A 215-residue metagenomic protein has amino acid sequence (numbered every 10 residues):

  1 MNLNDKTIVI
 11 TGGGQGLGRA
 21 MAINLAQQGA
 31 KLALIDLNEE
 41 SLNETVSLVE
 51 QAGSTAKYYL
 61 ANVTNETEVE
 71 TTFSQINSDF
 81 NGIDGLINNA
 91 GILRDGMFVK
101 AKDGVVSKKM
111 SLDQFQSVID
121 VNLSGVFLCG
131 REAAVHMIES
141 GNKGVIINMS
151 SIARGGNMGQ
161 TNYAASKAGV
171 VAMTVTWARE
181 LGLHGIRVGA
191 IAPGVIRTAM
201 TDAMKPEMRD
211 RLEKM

Functional and structural regions predicted by a protein language model:
L3-A33: Canonical Rossmann dinucleotide-binding motif of NAD(H)/NADP(H)-dependent dehydrogenases/reductases, specifically
K6, S54-T55, G82-I83, M137-S151 (+1 more regions): Active-site loop of short-chain dehydrogenase/reductase
L25, G82-G85, V171, L181-I196: Conserved Rossmann-fold SDR core element
E39-E40, L60-T72, L112: The beta1-alpha1 cofactor-binding region of Rossmann-like NAD(H)/NADP(H)-dependent oxidoreductases
D84, I92, V106-F127, I147 (+1 more regions): Catalytic Tyr-X3-Lys loop
M97-I119, T201, R209-L212: Substrate-binding pocket helix/loop in short-chain dehydrogenase/reductase
S111, I147-G169, T174-L183, V195-I196: Catalytic loop of short-chain dehydrogenase/reductase
G130-R131, V175: A short, exposed helix-loop element centered on a Lys and neighboring polar residues
